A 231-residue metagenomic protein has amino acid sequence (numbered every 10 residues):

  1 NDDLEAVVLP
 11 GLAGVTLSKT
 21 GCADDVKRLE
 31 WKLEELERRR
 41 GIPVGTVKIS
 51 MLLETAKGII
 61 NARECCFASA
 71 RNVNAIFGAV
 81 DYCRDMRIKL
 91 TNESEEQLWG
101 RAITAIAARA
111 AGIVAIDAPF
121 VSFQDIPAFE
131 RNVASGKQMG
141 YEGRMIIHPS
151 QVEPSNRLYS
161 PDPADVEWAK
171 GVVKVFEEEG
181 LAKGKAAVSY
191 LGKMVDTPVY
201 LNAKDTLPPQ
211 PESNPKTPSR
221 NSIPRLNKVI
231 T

Functional and structural regions predicted by a protein language model:
N1-T231: Expand to "…catalyze enediolate/carbanion chemistry for C-C bond making/breaking, isomerization, decarboxylation
